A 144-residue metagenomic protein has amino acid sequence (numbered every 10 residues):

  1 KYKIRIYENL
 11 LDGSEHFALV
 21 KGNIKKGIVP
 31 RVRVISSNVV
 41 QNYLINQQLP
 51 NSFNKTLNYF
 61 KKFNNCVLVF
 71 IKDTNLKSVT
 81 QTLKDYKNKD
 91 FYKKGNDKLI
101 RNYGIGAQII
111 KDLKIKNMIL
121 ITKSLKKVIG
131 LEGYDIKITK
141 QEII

Functional and structural regions predicted by a protein language model:
K1-I144: Catalytic domains of riboflavin
